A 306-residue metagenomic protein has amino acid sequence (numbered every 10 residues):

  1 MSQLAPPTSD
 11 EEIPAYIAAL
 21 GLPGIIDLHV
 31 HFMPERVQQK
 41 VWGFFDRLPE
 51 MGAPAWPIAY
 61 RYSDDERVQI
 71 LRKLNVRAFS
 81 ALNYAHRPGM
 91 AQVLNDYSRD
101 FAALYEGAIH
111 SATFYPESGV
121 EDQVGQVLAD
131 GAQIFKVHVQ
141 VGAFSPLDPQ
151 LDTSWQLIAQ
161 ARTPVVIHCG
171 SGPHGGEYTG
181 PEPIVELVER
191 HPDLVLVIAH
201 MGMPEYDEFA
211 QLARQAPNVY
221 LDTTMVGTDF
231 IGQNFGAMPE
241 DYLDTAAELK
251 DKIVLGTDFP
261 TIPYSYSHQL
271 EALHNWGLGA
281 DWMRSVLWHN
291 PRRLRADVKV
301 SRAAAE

Functional and structural regions predicted by a protein language model:
S2-L28, E35-A78, L249-K252, P263-E306: Mid-to-C-terminal alpha-helical segments outside catalytic/metal-binding sites
Q3-S9, Q133-I134, F144-V254, A305-E306: Catalytic pocket-lining loop regions of alpha/beta-barrel enzymes, especially the amidohydrolase/enolase/GH5 lineages
H29, L71, S98, F135 (+6 more regions): Conserved, mostly hydrophobic/aromatic
H29-E35, H168, H200: Histidine-centered divalent metal-coordination motifs
E50-R61, N83, I109-S118, V141-P146: Active-site mouth loops of central-metabolism enzymes
R61-L71, V93, P116-V127, Q150: Short, acidic/polar
L71, N75-M90, Y97-Y115, K136: Short, well-structured secondary-structure segments
N95, V120-E121, I184, E205-F209 (+2 more regions): Short, well-ordered alpha-helical microsegments
